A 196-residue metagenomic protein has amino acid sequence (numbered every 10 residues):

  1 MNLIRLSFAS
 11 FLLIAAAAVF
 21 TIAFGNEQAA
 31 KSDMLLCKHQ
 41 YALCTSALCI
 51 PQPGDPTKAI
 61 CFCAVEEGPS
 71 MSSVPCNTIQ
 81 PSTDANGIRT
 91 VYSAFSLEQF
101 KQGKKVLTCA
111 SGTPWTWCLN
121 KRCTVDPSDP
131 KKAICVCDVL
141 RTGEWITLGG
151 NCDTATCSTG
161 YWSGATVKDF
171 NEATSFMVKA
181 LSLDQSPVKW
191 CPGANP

Functional and structural regions predicted by a protein language model:
M1-L6: N-terminal secretory signal peptides that target proteins for export/translocation
A9-V19: Bacterial N-terminal signal peptides
F20-F24: Juxtamembrane cytosolic interface motif at the C-terminal end of transmembrane helices
N26-P196: Mitochondrial intermembrane space
